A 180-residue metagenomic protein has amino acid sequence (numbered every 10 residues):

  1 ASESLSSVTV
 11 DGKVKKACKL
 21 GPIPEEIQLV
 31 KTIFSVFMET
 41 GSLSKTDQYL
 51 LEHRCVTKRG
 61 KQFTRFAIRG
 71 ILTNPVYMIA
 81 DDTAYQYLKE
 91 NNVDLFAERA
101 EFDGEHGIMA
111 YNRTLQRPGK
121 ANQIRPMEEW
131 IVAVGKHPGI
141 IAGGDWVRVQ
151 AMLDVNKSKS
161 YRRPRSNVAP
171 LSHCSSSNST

Functional and structural regions predicted by a protein language model:
A1-T180: Conserved catalytic breakage-reunion loop centered on the nucleophilic residue
